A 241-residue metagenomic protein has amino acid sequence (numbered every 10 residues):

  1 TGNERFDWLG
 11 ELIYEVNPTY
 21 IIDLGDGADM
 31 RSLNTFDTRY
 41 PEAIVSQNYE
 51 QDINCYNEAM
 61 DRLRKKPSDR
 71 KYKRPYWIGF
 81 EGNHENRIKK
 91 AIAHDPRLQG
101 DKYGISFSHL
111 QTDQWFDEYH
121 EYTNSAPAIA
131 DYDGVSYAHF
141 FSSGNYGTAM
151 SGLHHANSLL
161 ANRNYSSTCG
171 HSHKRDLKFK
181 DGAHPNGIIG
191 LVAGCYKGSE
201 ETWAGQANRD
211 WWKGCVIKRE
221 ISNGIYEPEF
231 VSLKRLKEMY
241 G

Functional and structural regions predicted by a protein language model:
G2-F116: Core catalytic region of metal-dependent phosphoesterases/phosphodiesterases, especially metallo-beta-lactamase-like
Y14-N17, D69-Y72, D131, L159-R163 (+1 more regions): Flexible, charged surface loops at secondary-structure boundaries
T19, P75, G134, Y165-S166: Conserved acidic residues
D23, D131, K218-E220: Generic beta-strand structural signal
N34-T35, Q206-N208, K237-Y240: Long, hydrophilic "mature protein body" segments
H94-G152, C195: Active-site-proximal loop/helix segment associated with metal-binding centers of metalloenzymes
A138-V231: Conserved beta-sheet core of the metallophosphoesterase superfamily
E229-G241: Short, solvent-exposed aromatic-acidic interface loops
